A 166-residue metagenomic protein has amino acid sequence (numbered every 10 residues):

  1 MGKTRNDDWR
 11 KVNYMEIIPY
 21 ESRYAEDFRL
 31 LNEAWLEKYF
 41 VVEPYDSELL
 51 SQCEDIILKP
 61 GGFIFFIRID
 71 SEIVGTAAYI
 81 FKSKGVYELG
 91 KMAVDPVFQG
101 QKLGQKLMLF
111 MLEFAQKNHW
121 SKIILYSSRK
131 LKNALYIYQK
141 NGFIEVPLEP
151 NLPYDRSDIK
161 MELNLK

Functional and structural regions predicted by a protein language model:
M1-R23, L165-K166: Conserved N-terminal entry element of GNAT/NAT acetyltransferase domains
R5-N6, V86, R156: Intrinsically disordered, low-complexity regulatory regions of eukaryotic regulatory proteins
Y14, Y20, S121-N141, V146-K166: C-terminal "cap" of GNAT-fold acetyltransferases
P19-K91, D95-V97, Q105-F110, F114 (+2 more regions): Acetyl-CoA-dependent GNAT
E72, D95-L109, N118, R129-Y136 (+1 more regions): Conserved glycine-rich acetyl-CoA-binding loop
